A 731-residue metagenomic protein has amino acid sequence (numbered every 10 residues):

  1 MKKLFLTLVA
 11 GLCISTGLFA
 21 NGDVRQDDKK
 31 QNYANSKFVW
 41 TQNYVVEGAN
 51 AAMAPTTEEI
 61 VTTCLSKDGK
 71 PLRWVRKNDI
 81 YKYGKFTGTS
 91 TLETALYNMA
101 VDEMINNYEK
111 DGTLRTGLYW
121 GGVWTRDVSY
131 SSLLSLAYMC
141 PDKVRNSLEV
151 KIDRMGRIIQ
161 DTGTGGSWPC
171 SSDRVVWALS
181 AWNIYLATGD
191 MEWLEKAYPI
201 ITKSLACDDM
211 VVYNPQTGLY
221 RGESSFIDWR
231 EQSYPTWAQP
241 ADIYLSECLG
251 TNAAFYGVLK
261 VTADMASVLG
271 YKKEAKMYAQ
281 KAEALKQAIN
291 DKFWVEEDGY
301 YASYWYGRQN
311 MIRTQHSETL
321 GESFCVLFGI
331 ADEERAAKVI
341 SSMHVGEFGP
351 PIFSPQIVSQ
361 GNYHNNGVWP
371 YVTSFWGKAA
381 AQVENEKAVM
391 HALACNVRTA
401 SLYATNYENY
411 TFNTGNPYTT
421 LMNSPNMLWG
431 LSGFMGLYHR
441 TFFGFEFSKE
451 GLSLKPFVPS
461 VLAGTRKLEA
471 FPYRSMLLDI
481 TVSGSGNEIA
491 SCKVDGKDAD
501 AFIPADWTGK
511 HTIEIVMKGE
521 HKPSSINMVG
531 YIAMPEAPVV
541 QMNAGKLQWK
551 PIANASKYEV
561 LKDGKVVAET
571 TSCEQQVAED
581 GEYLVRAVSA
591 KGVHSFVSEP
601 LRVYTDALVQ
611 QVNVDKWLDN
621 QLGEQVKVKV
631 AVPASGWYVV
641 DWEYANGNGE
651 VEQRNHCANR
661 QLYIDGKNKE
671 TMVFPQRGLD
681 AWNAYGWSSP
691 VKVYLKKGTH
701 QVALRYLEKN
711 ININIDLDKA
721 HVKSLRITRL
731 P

Functional and structural regions predicted by a protein language model:
T7-T16: Bacterial N-terminal signal peptides
V24-R25, G346, Q382-N543: Non-catalytic C-terminal accessory modules of carbohydrate-active enzymes
N43, E47, K82-G121, K143-W168 (+5 more regions): Extended glycan-interaction surfaces of carbohydrate-active proteins
V45-V46, G122-V128, S135-E223, C248-Y256 (+5 more regions): Aromatic-rich carbohydrate-recognition surfaces in CAZymes
I184-K196, T262-M277: Inter-helical turn/loop segments and adjacent helix faces that build the functional surface of alpha-helical bundle
S525-N554, G592-D606: Pro/Thr/Ser/Gly-rich low-complexity, intrinsically disordered linker/stalk tracts
Q576-H594: Beta-strand-rich modules
E579-D580, S598-P731: Extracytoplasmic
